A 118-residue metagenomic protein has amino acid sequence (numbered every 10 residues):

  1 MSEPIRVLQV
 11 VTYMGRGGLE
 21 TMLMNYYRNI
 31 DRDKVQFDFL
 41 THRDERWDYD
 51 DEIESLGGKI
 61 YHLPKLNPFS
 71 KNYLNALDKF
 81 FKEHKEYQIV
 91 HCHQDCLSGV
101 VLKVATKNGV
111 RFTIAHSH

Functional and structural regions predicted by a protein language model:
S2, N29-R32, K82, A105: Structural motif
P4-I5, Q9-N72: N-terminal strand-loop element at the rim of the active site of nucleotide-sugar-dependent glycosyltransferases
V7, I89, A105-H118: Active-site proximal beta-strand in glycosyltransferases
D31-V35, K85-E86, K107-V110: Short helix-capping segments at alpha-helix termini
D38, Y61, H91, I114-A115: Structural detector of well-ordered beta-strand residues that form the stable sheet scaffold of enzyme domains
L56-K59, P64-I89, G99-K107: An amphipathic, basic-hydrophobic alpha-helix
S70, Q94, R111-F112: Alpha-helix initiation/capping motif
C92-S98, S117: Short His-centered aromatic/hydrophobic patch
